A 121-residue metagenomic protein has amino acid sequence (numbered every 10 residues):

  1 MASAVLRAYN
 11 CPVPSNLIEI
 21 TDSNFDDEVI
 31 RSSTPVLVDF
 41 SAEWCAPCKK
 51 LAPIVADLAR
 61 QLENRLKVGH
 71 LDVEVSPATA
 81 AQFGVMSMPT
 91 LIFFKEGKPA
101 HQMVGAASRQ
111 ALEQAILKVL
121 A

Functional and structural regions predicted by a protein language model:
M1-L37, S41-K67, E74-T90, F94-A121: Proteins that catalyze or organize thiol-disulfide redox chemistry and the adjacent proteostasis machinery handling
